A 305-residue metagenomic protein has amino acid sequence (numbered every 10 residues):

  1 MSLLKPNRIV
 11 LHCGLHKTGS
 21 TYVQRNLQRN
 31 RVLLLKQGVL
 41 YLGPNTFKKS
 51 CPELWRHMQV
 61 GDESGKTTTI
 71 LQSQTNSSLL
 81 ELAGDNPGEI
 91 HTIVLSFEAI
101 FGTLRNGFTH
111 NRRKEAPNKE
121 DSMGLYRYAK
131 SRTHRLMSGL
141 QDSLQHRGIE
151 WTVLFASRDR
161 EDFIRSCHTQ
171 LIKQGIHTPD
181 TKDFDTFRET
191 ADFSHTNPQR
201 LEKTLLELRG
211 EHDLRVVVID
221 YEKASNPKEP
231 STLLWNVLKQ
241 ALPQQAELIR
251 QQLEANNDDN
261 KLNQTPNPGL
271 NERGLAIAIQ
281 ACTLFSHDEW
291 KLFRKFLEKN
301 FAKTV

Functional and structural regions predicted by a protein language model:
S2-V305: Anion-recognition interface
